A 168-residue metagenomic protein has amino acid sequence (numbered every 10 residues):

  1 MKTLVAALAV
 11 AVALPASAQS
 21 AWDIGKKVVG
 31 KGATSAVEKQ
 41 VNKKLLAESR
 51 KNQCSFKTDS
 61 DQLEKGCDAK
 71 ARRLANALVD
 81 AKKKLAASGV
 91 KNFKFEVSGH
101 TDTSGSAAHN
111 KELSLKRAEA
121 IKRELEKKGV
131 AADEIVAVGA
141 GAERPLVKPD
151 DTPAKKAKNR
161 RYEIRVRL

Functional and structural regions predicted by a protein language model:
M1-S49, A69: N-terminal targeting leaders that direct proteins to extracytoplasmic destinations
V5-A7, K84-A86, P153: Residues embedded in well-ordered secondary-structure elements
D23-I24, V28, G32, A36 (+8 more regions): Extracytoplasmic/secreted proteins, especially bacterial periplasmic and envelope-associated proteins
K43, A47-E48, S88-V90, K155-K158: Extracellular/periplasmic catalytic domains that process cell-envelope and extracellular macromolecules
N52: Acidic/histidine-enriched active-site and ligand-binding environments that engage anionic O-linkages
F56, S60-S98, E126, I164-L168: Periplasmic peptidoglycan-binding/anchoring modules of Gram-negative envelope and division proteins
F93-L168: Periplasmic OmpA-like peptidoglycan-binding domain that tethers envelope proteins to the cell wall
